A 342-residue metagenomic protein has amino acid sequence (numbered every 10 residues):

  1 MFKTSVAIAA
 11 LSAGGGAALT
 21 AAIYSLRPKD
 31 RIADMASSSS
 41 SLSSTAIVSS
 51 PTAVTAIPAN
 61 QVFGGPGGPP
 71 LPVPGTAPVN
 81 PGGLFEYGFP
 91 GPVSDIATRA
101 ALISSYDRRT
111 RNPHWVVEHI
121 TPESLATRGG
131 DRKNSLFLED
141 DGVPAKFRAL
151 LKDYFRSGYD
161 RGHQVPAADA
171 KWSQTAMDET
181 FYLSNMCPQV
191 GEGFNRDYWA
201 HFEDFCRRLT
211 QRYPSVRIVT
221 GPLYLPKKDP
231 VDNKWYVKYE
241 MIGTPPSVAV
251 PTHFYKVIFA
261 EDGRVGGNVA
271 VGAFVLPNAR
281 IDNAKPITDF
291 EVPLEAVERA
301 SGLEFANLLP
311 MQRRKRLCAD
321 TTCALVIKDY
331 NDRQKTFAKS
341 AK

Functional and structural regions predicted by a protein language model:
F2-K342: Domain-level detector for secreted/extracellular nuclease and nuclease-toxin modules, and for the ENPP-like C-terminal
